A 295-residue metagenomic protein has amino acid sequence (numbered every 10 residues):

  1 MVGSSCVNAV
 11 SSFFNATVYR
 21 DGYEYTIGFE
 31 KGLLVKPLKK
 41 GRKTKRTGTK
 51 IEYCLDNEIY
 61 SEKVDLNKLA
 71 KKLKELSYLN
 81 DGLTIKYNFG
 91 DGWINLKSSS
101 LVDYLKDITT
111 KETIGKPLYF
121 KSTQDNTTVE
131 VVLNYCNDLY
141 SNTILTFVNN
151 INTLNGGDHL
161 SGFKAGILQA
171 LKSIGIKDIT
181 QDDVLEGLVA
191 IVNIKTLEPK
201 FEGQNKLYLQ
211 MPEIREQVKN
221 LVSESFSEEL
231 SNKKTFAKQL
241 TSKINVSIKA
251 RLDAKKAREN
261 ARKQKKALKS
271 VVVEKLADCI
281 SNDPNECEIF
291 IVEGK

Functional and structural regions predicted by a protein language model:
M1-G3: Conserved P-loop NTPase motor core
S5-A9, F13-K295: GHKL-family ATPase ATP-binding module
